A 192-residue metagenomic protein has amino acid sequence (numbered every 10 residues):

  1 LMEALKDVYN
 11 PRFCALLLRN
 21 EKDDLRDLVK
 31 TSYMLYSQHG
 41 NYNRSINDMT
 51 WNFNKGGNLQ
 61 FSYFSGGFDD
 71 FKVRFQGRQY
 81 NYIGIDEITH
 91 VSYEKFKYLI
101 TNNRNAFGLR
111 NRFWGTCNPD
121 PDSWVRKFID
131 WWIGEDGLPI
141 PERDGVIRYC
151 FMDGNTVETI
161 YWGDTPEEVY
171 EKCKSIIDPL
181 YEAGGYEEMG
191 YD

Functional and structural regions predicted by a protein language model:
L1-D192: Phosphate/NTP-binding elements of NTP-utilizing enzymes
